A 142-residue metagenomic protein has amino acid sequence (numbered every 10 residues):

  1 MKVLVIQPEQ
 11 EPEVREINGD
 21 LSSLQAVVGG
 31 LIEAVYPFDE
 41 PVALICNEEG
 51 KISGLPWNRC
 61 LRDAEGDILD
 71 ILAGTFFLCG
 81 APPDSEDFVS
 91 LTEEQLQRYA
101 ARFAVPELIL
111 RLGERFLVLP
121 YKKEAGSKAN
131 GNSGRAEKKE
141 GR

Functional and structural regions predicted by a protein language model:
M1-V27, L31-A34, F38-G80, D84-S85: Feature detects long, helix-prone N-terminal segments enriched in hydrophobes
Y36, E107-R111: Residue-level signal for secondary-structure boundary elements
T75, A81-A101: Short, compact, well-ordered microdomains
F103-V105: Activation corresponds to long, low-complexity, non-globular regions
L119-K122, N130-G131: Eukaryotic regulatory protein-protein interaction regions, predominantly Ser/Pro/Thr-rich intrinsically disordered
S127-R142: Non-Sec secretion/translocation targeting segments of pathogen effectors
